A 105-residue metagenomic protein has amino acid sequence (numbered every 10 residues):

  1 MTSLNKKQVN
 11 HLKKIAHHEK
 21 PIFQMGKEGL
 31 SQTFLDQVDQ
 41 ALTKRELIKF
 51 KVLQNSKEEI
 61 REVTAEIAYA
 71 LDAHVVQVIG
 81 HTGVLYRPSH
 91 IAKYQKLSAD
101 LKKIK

Functional and structural regions predicted by a protein language model:
M1-K105: Positively charged, polar, low-complexity stretches
